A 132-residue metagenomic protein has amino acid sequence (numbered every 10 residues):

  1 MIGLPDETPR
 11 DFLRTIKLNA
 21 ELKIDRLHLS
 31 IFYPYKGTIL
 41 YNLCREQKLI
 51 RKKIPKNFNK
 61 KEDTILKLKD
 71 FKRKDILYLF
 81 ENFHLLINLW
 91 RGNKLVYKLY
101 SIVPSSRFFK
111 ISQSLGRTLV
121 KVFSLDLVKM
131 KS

Functional and structural regions predicted by a protein language model:
M1-V103: A structural motif corresponding to the C-terminal lobe/cap of the Radical SAM core domain
F80-S132: Membrane-proximal basic amphipathic "stem/tether" segments
